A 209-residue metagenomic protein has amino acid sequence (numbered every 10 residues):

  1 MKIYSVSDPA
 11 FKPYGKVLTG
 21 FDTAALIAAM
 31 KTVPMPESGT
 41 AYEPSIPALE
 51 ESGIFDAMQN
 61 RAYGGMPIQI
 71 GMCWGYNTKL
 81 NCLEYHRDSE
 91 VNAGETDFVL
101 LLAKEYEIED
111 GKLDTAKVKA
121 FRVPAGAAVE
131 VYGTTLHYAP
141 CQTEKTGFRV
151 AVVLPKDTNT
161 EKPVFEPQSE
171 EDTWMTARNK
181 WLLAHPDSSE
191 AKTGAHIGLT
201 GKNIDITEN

Functional and structural regions predicted by a protein language model:
M1-A125, A139-N209: Active-site region of the double-stranded beta-helix
A127-V129, T134-Y138: Histidine-centered metal-chelating micro-motifs
